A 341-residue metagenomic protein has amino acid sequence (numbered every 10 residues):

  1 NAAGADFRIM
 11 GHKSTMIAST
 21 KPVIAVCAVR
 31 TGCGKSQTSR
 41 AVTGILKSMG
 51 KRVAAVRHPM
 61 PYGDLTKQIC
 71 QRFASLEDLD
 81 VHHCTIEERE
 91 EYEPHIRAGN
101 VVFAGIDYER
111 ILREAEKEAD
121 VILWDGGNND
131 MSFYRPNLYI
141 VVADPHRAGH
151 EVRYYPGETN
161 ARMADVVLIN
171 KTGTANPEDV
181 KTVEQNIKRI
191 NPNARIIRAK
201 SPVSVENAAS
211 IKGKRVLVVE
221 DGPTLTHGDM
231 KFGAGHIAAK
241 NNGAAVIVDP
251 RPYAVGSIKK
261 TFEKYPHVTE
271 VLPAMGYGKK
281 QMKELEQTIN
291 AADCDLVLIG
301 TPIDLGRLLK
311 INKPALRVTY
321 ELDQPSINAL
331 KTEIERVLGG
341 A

Functional and structural regions predicted by a protein language model:
A2-R8: N-terminal pre-Walker A segment at the start of P-loop NTPase domains
A3, T15, V23-A28, Q37-N186 (+6 more regions): Flexible phosphate-sensing "switch/lid" loops adjacent to ATP/NTP-binding sites across phosphate-transfer
I9-A18: Pre-Walker A adenine-sensing motif
C33-G34: Conserved glycine(s) of the Walker
P192: Phosphate/pyrophosphate-binding betaalpha-module
A199: Short conserved motifs of the RecA-like P-loop NTPase core
